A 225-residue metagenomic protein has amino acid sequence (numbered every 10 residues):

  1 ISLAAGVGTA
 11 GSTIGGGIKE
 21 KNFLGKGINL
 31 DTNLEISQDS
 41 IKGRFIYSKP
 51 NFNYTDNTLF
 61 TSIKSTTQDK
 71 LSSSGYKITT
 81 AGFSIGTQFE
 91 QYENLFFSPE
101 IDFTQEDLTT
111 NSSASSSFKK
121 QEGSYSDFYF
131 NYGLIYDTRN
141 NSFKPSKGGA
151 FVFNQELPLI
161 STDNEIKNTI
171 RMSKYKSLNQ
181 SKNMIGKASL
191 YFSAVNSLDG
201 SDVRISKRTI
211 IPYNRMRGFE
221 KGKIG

Functional and structural regions predicted by a protein language model:
I1-V152, K182, P212-G225: Gram-negative/organellar outer-membrane beta-barrel architecture
S48-N51, I170-R171, D202, S206: Charged/polar, low-hydrophobicity segments characteristic of intrinsically disordered regions and flexible loops
A81-S84, G149-L159, N164-L198: Transmembrane beta-barrel strand/turn architecture of Gram-negative outer membrane proteins
S98, S142-K144, S161-D163, L198-D199: Short helix/loop capping segments that flank catalytic or ligand/cofactor-binding pockets
N179-G225: Extracytoplasmic gating/loop element in the C-terminal half of outer-membrane beta-barrel translocons and assembly
